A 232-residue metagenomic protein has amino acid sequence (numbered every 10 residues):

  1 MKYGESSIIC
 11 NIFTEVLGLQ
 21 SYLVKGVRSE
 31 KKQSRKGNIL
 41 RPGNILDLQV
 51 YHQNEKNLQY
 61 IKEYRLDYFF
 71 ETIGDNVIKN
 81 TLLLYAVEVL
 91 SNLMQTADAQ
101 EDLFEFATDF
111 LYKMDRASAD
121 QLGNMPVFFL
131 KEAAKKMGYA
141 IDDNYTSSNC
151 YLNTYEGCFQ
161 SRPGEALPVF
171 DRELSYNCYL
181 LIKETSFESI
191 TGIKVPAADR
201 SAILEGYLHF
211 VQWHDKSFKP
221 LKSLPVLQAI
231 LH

Functional and structural regions predicted by a protein language model:
M1-H232: Non-catalytic alpha-helical scaffolds and adjoining flexible linkers that form interface surfaces for assembly
